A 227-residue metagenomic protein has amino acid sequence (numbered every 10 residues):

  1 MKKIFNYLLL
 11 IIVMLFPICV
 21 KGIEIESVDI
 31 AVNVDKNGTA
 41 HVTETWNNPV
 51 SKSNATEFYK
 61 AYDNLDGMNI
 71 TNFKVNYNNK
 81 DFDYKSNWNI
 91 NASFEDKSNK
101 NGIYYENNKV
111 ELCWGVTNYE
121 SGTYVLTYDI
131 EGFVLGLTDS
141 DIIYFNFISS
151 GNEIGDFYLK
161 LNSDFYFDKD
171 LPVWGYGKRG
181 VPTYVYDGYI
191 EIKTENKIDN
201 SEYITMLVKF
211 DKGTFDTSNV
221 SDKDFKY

Functional and structural regions predicted by a protein language model:
M1-N6: Positively charged n-region of N-terminal signal peptides that target proteins for export
L8-F16: Bacterial N-terminal signal peptides
C19-Y227: Lumenal/extracellular ectodomains and adaptor appendage modules of the eukaryotic vesicle/secretory system
